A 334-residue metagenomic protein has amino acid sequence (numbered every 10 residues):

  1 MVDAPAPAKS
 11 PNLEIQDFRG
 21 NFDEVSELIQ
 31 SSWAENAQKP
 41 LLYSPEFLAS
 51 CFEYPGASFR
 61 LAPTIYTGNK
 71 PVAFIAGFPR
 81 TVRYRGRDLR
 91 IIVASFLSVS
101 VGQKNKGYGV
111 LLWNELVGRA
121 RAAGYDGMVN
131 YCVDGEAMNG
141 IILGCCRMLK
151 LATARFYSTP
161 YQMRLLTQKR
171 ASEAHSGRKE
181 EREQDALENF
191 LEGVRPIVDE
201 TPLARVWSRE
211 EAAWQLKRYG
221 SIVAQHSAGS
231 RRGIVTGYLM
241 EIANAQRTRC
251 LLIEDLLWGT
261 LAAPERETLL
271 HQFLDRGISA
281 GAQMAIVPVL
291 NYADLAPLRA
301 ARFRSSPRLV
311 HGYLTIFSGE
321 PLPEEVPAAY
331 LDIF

Functional and structural regions predicted by a protein language model:
V2-N69, A76, T81, L143-D255: Amide-forming acyltransferase catalytic core, primarily the GNAT-like/NAT-type and related acyltransferase folds
V2-P7, M128-G177, I234-F334: Active-site/acyl-donor-binding loops of N-acyltransferases
E46, A76-V82, A94-V99, C132-E136 (+1 more regions): An acidic- and aromatic-residue-enriched active-site/binding cleft used to recognize and process polar
R60, A122-Y125, S221, S279-A282: Short, high-confidence coil segments that cap the C-terminus of an alpha-helix and link into the following beta-strand
L61-A62, N69, F74, I91 (+3 more regions): Beta-sheet entry/capping signal
R83-L89, K104-N105: Alpha-helix boundary/capping segments in eukaryotic regulatory proteins
A94, V99, N105-G118, A263-D275: Conserved acetyl-CoA-binding loop-helix of GNAT-fold acetyltransferases
G102-D134, M138-L143: Membrane-interface helix-loop-helix junctions at boundaries between adjacent transmembrane segments
